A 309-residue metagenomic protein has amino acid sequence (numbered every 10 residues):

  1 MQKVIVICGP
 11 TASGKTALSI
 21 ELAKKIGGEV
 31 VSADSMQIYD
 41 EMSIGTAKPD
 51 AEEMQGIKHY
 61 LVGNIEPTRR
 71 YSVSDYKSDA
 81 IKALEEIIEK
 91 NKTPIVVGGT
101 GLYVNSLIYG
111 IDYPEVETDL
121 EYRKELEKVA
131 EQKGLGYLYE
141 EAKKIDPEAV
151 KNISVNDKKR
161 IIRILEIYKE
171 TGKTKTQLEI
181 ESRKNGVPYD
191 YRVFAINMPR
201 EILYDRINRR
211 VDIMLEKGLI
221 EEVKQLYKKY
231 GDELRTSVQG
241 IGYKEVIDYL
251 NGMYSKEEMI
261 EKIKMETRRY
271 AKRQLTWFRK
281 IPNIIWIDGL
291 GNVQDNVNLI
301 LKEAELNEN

Functional and structural regions predicted by a protein language model:
M1-N309: Phosphate/pyrophosphate-binding catalytic cores of soluble transferases and nucleic-acid-acting enzymes
